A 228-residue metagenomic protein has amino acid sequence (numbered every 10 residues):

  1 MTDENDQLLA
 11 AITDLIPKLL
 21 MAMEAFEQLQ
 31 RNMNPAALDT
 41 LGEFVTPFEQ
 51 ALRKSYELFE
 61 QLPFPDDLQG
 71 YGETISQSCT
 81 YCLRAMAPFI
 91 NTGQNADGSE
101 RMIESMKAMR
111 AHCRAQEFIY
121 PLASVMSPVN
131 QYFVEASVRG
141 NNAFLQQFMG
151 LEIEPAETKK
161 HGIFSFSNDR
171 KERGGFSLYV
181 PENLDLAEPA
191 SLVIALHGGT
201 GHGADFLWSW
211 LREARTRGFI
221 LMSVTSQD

Functional and structural regions predicted by a protein language model:
M1-A190: A domain-start/cap signature at the N-terminus of enzymes
N183-D228: Short substrate-entry loop that stabilizes the transition state in hydrolases
